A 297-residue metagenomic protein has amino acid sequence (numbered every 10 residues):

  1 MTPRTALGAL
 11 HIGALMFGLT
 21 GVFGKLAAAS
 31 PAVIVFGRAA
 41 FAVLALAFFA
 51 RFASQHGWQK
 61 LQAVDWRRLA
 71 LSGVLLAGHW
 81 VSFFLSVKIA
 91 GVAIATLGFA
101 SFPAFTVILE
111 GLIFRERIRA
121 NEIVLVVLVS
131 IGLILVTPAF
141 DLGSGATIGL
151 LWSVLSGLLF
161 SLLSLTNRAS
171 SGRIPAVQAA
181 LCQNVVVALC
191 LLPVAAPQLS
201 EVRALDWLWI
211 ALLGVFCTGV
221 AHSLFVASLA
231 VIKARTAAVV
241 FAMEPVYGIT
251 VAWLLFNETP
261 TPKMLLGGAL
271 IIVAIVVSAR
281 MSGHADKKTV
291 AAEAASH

Functional and structural regions predicted by a protein language model:
M1-A40, L44, L71-V74, S82 (+2 more regions): Glycine-/small-residue-enriched transmembrane alpha-helix faces in small-molecule transporters and effluxers
T2-A6, A28-F36, L61-W66, P138-L159 (+2 more regions): Juxtamembrane helix-entry segments on the extracytoplasmic side of multipass membrane proteins
I12-L19, F23-L26, F49, A70-L85 (+7 more regions): Hydrophobic alpha-helical transmembrane segments of multi-pass membrane transport proteins, especially secondary
A27, I34, R38, A70 (+8 more regions): Hydrophobic/aromatic residues within transmembrane alpha-helices of multi-pass small-molecule transporters
A29-G78, F105-T106, L159-T166, A180-Q198 (+1 more regions): Transmembrane alpha-helices of multi-pass small-molecule transport proteins
A39, A50, P138-A139, D206 (+2 more regions): C-terminal-most transmembrane helix of multi-pass membrane proteins
L46, A50, A70, I118-P138 (+3 more regions): Hydrophobic transmembrane alpha-helices of multi-pass small-molecule transport proteins
A50, F102-V127, I134, V246-L266: C-terminal transmembrane-helix exit sites in multi-pass transporters
